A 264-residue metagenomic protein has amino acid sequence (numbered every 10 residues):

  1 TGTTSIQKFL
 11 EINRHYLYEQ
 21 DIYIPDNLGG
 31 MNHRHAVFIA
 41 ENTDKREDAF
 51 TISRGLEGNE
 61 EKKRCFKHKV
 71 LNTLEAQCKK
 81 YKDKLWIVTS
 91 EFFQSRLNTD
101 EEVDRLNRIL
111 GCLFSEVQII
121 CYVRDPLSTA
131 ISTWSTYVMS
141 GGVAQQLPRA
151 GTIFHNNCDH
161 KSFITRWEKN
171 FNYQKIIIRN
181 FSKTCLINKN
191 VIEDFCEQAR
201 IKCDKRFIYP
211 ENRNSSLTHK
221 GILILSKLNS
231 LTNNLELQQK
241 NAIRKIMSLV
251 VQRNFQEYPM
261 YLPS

Functional and structural regions predicted by a protein language model:
T1-S264: Anion-recognition interface
